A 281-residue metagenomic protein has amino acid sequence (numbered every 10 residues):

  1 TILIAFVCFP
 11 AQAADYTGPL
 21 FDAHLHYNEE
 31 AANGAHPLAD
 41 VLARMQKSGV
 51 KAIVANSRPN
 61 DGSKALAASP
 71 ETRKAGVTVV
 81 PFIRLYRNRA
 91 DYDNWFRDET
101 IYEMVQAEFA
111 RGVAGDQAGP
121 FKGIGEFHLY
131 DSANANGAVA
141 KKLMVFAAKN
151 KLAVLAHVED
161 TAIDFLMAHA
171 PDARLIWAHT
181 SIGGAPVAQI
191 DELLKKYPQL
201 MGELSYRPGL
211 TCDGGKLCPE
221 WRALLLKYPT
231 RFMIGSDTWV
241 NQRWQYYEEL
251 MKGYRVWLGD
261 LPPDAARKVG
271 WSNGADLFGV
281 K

Functional and structural regions predicted by a protein language model:
T1-C8: Bacterial N-terminal signal peptides
F9-A13: Sec/Tat signal peptide C-region and signal peptidase I cleavage site
D15, K64-L155, M201, Y206-G209: Active-site gating/metal-coordination segments in enzymes
D15-A23, A31-A32, H36-P59, T230-R231 (+1 more regions): Mid-to-C-terminal alpha-helical segments outside catalytic/metal-binding sites
F21-L25, I53-A55, V79-R84, G123-G125 (+4 more regions): Hydrophobic faces of well-ordered beta-strands that scaffold small-molecule active sites in alpha/beta enzyme cores
N28-H36, A55-A65, N88-D93, R97-E103 (+5 more regions): Acidic-and-aromatic substrate-binding clefts and catalytic sites of carbohydrate-active enzymes
P37-V41, N60-E71, E103-G112, D160-D164 (+2 more regions): Alpha-helical scaffolding within the catalytic cores of extracellular/periplasmic polymer-degrading hydrolases
A133-I234: Catalytic pocket-lining loop regions of alpha/beta-barrel enzymes, especially the amidohydrolase/enolase/GH5 lineages
